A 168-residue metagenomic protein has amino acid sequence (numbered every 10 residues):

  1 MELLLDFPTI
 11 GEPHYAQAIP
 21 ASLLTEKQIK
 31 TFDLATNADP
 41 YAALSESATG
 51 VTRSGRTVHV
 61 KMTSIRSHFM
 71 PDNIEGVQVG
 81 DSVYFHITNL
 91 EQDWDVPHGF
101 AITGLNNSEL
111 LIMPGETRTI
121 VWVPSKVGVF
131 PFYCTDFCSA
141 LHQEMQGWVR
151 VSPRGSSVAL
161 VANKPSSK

Functional and structural regions predicted by a protein language model:
M1-L3: Hydrophobic membrane-insertion alpha-helices, especially the h-region of bacterial N-terminal signal peptides
L5-F7, G11-L24, F32-S54, I112-K168: Extracellular/periplasmic metallocenter environments
G50-S82: N-terminal edge beta-strand
M62-S64, V77, I87, I102 (+3 more regions): Hydrophobic residues in beta-strands and at strand termini
I65-S67, S82, T88-Q92, L105 (+4 more regions): Solvent-exposed coil/turn segments that connect beta secondary-structure elements in extracytoplasmic/periplasmic
D72-E75, N107-L111, V121: Beta-strand-rich interaction surfaces with strong enrichment in secreted/lumenal proteins
S82, P97-G99, V129: Exposed beta-strand and adjacent loop surfaces of beta-rich binding modules that mediate intermolecular recognition
H86-E116, A140-G147: Histidine- and aromatic-enriched segments that form or immediately flank copper-ligand environments
